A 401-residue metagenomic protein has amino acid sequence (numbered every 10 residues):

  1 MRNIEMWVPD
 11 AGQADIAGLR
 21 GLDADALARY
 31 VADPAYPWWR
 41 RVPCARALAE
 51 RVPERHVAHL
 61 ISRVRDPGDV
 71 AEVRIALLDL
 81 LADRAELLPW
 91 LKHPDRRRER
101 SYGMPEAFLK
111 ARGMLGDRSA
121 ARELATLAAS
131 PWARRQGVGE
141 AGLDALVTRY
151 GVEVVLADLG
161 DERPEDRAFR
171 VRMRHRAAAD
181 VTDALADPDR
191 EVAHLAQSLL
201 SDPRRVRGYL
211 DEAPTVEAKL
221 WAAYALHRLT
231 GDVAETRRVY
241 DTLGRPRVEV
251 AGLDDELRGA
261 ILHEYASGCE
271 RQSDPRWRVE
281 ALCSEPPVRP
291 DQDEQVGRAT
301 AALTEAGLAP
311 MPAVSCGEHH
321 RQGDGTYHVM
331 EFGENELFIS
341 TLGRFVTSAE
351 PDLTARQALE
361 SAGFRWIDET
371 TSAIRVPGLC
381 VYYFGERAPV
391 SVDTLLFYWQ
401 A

Functional and structural regions predicted by a protein language model:
R2-D10, L282-E285, L396-A401: Short, extreme N-terminal segment that most often corresponds to the first beta-strand
R2-G21, W39-P53, S62, A71-R84 (+8 more regions): Structural detector for internal amphipathic alpha-helices that build alpha-solenoid repeat scaffolds
R2-I4, R20-A32, V52-R65, D83-R97 (+5 more regions): Amphipathic alpha-helical scaffolding segments comprising HEAT/armadillo-like alpha-solenoid repeats
D23, P246, F345-A349: Long, compositionally biased non-globular segments that serve regulatory/targeting/scaffolding roles in eukaryotic
A35-P37, P67-V70, R98-S101, P131-W132 (+4 more regions): Short inter-helical turns and helix N-cap capping residues of alpha-solenoid HEAT/ARM repeat scaffolds
R134, R365-A401: Acidic, proline/glycine-rich low-complexity IDRs
Y224-L262, A266: Eukaryotic acidic, Ser/Thr-rich intrinsically disordered low-complexity regions
G259-I367: Extended, charge-biased low-complexity segments that typically form long amphipathic alpha-helices/coiled-coils
